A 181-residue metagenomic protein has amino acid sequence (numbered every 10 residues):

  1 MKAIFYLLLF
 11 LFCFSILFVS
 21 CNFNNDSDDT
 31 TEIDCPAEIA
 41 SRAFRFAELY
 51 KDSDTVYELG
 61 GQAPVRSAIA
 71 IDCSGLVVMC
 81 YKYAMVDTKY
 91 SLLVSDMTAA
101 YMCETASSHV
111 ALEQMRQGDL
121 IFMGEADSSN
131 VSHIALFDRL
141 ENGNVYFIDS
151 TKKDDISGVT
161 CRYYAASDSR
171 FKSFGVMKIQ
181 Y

Functional and structural regions predicted by a protein language model:
M1-Y6: Positively charged n-region of N-terminal signal peptides that target proteins for export
L8-I16: Bacterial N-terminal signal peptides
D26-S91: N-terminal capping segments
C35-E38, S107-V110, D127, V131-Y181: Aromatic- and glycine-rich peptidoglycan recognition patches
M97-A106: Short, structured beta-strand/loop micro-motifs enriched in basic residues and often containing a Trp
G118-D119: Structural motif
